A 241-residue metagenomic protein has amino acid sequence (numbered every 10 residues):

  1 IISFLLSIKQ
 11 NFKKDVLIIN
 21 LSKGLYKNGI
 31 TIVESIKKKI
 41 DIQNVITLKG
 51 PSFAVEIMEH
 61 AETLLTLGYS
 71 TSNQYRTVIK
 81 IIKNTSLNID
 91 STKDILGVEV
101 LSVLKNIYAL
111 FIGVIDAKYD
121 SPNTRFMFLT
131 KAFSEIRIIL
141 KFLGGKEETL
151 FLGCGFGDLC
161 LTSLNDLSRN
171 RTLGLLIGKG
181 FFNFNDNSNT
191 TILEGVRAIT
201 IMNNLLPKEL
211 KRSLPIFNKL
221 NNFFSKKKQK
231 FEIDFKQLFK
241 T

Functional and structural regions predicted by a protein language model:
I1, G29-V33, T71, Y75 (+10 more regions): Generic structural signal for well-ordered, non-membrane alpha-helical segments in soluble metabolic enzymes
I1-A61, V78: Rossmann-like NAD(P)(H) cofactor-binding subdomain of soluble oxidoreductases
S3-F4, N11, S35-N44, E62-T149: Internal alpha-helical scaffold of NAD(P)-dependent oxidoreductase catalytic cores
N20, N44-K49, I89-K93, L214-I216: General beta-strand structural signal in soluble alpha/beta enzymes
L25, K49-F53, T71, K93-V98 (+4 more regions): Glycine-rich beta-alpha junction loops
K27, V55, E59, V100-S102 (+5 more regions): Generic structural "secondary-structure junction" signal
K105, I112-G113, K141-T241: NAD(P)-dependent Rossmann-like dehydrogenase/reductase catalytic/cofactor-binding core
